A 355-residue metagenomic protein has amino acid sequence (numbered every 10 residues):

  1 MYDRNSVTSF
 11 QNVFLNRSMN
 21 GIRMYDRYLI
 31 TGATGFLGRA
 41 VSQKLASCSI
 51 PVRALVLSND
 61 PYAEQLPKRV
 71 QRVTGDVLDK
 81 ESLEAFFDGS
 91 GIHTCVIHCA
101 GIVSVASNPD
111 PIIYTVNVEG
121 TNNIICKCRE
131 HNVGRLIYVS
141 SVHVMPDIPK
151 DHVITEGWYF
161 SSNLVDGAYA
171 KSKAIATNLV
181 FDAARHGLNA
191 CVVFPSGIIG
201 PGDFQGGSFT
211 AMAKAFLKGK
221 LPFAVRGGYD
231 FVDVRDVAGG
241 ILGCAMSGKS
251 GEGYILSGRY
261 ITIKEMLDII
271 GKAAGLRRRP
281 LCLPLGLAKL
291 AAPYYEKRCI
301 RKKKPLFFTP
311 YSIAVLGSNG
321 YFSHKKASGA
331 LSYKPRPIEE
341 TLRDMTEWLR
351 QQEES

Functional and structural regions predicted by a protein language model:
Y28-C48: N-terminal Rossmann NAD(P)H-binding glycine-rich loop of SDR-like oxidoreductase domains
P61, L66, V70-E119, N123 (+1 more regions): NAD(P)H-binding glycine-rich loop region in Rossmannoid oxidoreductase-like domains and their noncatalytic homologs
V105, V142-H152, I198-F204: Conserved catalytic-site region of short-chain dehydrogenase/reductase
P111, E119-A168: Conserved Rossmann-fold NAD(P)-dependent oxidoreductase catalytic core, especially the SDR/UDP-sugar
S140, N178-P201: Conserved beta-loop-beta element that borders a ligand/cofactor-binding pocket
F160-N163, A211-V232, D236: A conserved pocket-lining segment of Rossmann-fold NAD(P)-dependent short-chain dehydrogenase/reductase
I175, S208, V225-M246, E252: Substrate-positioning beta->alpha
G240-F307, H324, G329, P337-S355: Mid/C-terminal beta-alpha module of Rossmann-like enzyme folds, strongest in SDR-family dehydrogenases/epimerases
